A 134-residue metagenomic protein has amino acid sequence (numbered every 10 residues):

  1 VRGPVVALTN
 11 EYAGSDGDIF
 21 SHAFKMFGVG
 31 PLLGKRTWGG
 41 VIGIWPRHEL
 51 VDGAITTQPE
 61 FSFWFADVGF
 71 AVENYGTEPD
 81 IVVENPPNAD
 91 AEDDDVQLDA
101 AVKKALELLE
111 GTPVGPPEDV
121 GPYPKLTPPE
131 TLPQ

Functional and structural regions predicted by a protein language model:
V1-Q134: C-terminal "post-core" interaction segments
